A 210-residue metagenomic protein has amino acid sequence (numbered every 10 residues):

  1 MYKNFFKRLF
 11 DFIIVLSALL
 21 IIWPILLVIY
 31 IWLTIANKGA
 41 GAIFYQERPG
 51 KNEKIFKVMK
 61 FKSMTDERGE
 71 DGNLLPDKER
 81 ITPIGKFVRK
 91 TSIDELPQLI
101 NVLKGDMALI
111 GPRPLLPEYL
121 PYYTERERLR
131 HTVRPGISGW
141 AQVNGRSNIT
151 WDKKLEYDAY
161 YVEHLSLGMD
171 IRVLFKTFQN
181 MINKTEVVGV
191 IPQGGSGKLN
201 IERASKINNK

Functional and structural regions predicted by a protein language model:
M1-T65, V173-K210: A hydrophobic, helix-centered structural microdomain
F5-R8, I21-P24, R80, S92-Q98 (+1 more regions): An acidic site on a long C-lobe helix of protein kinase domains
V15, F44, T82-K86, E118 (+1 more regions): Positions in alpha-helical segments
I29, I43-F44, N73, I110-P112 (+3 more regions): Short, hydrophobic secondary-structure boundary micro-motifs
G41-R80, S138-E156: Short, glycine-rich, amphipathic interfacial segments at transmembrane boundaries or analogous
D77-R134, L174-T177, M181: A short, structured surface patch at a secondary-structure boundary
L155-T185: A contiguous, mid-protein "functional segment" used to position or interact with cofactors/ions or partner subunits
